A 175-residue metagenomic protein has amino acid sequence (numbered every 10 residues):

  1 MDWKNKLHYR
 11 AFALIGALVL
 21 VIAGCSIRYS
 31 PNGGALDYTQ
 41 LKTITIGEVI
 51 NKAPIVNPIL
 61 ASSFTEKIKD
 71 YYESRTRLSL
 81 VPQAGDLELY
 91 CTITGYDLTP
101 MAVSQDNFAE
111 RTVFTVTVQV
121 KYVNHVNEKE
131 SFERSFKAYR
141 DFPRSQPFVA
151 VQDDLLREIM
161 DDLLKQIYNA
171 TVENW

Functional and structural regions predicted by a protein language model:
D2-A13: Bacterial N-terminal signal peptides that target proteins for export
W3, A23-E66, D70, R77 (+3 more regions): A structural "domain/chain start" motif
A13-G24: Bacterial N-terminal signal peptides
N32, S74-S79, D86-S131, Y139-A150: Surface-exposed short loop/turn segments
I50-N57, Q146-D154: Second-shell loop/turn segments in exported
Q152-W175: Compositionally biased, intrinsically disordered linkers/stalks adjacent to structured regions
